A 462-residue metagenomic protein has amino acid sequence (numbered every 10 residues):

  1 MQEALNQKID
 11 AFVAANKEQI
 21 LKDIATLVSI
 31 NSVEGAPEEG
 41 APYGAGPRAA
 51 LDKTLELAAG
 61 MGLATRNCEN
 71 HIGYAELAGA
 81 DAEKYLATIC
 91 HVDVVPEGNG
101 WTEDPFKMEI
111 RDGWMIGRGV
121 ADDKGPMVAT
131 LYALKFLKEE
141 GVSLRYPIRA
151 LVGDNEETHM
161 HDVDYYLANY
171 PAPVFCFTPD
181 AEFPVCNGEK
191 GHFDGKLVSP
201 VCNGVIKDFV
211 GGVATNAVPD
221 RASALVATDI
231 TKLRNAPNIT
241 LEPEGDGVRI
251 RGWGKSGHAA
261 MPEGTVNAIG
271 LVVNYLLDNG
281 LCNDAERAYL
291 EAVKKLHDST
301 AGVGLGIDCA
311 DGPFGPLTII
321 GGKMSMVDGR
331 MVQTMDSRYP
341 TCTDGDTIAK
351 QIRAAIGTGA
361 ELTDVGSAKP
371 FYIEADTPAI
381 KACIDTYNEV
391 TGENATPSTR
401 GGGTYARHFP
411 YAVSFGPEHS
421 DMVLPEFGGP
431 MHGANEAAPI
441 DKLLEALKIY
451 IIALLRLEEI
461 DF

Functional and structural regions predicted by a protein language model:
Q2-R118, V142-L144: Acidic/His- and Gly-rich active-site-bordering loop/insert found across diverse amide/peptide-bond hydrolases
F12, D385-I460: Zn-dependent metallopeptidase/amidohydrolase metal-coordination segment
E83-V152, T158, Y170-P171, G428-K442: Active-site metal-coordination/substrate-binding segment of hydrolases, especially metallo-dependent peptidases
V92-V94, I148-H159, P179-P184, V213 (+1 more regions): Acidic, glycine-rich active-site loops and adjacent beta-strand->loop/helix elements that engage anionic groups
V95-I110, H192-F193, V198-S199, E242-G252 (+2 more regions): Acidic-glycine-rich active-site phosphate/pyrophosphate-binding loop
G125-F136, G270-N274, E445-I452: Short amphipathic alpha-helical face segments that pack within enzyme cores and frequently flank/anchor catalytic
E157, D164-T341: Midchain, well-structured core segments that form catalytic/ion-binding scaffolds
M326, M331-G402: Substrate-recognition/cap regions that form aromatic- and gly/pro-loop-enriched pockets for small-molecule ligands
